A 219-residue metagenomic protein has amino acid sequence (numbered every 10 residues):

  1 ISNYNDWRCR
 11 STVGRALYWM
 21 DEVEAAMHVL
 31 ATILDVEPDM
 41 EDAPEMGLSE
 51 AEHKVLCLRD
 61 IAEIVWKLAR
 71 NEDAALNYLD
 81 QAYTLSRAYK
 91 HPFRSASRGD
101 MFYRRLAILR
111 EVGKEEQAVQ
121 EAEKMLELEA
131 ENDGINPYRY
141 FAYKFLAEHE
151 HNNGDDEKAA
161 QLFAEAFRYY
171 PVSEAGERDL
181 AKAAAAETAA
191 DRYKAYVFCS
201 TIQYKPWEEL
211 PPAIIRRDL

Functional and structural regions predicted by a protein language model:
I1-Y4, D35-A51, T84-A96, L128-N136 (+1 more regions): Flexible helix-coil transition and linker loops at the boundaries of alpha-helical arrays
T12, H53, D60, S97 (+4 more regions): "A position-specific structural signal for the A-helix of alpha-solenoid helical repeats
L17, L58, V65, L109 (+3 more regions): Residue at a conserved register position within TPR or TPR-like alpha-solenoid repeats
M20, L68-A69, V112, N153: Structural motif corresponding to the intra-repeat A-B loop/turn of tetratricopeptide repeats
L34-D35, A159-E174, Y196-Y204: TPR/TPR-like (Sel1-like) alpha-helical repeat modules
